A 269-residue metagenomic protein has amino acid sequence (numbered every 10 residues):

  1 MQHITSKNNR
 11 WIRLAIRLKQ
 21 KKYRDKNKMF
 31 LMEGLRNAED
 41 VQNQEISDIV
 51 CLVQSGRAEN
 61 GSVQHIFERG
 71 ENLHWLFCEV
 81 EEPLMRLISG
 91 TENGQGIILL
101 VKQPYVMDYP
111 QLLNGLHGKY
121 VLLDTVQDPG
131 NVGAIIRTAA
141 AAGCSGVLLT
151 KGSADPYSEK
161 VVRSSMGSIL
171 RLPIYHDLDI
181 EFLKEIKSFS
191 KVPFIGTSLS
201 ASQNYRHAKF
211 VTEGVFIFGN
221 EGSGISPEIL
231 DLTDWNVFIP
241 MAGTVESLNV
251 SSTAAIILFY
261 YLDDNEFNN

Functional and structural regions predicted by a protein language model:
M1-I66, S153-A154: Boundary-proximal intrinsically disordered activation/regulatory segments immediately upstream of a helical core
Q2-S6, L76-E81, P173-F182: Short acidic-hydrophobic, aromatic-tinged amphipathic segments that line or gate anion-handling sites
N43, N72, L100, V106-S200: RNA substrate-binding interface of SAM-dependent RNA methyltransferases
G61-L73, I229: Short, aromatic/basic amphipathic alpha-helical patches
R69-G90: A glycine-rich helix N-cap at a beta->alpha junction
A140-A142, P156, K160-I169, P227-N269: Structured adenosyl-cofactor binding patch, chiefly the S-adenosyl-L-methionine
I195-T244, N249: Active-site/ligand-binding-proximal alpha/beta "capping" segment
